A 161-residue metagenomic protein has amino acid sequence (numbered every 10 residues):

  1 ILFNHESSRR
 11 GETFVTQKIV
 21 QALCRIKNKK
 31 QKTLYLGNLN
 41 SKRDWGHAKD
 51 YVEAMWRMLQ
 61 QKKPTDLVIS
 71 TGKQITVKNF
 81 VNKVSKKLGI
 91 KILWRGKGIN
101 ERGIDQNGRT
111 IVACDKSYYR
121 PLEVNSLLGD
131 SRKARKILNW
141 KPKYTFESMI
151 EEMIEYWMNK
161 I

Functional and structural regions predicted by a protein language model:
I1-N4, V20: Conserved SDR Rossmann-fold cofactor-binding beta-strand/turn motif
F3-E6, K73: Glycine-rich beta-alpha junction loops
R10-I161: C-terminal substrate-binding subdomain of Rossmann-fold SDR/epimerase-dehydratase oxidoreductases
